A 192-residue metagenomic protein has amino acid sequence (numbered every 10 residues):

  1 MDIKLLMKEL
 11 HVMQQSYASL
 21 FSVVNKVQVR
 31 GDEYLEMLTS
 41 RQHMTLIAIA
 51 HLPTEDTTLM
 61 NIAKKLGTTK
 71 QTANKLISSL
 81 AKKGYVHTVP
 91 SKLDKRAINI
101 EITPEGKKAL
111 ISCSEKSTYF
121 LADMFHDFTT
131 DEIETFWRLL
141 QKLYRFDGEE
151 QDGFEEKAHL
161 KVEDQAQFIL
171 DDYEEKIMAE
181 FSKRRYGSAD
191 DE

Functional and structural regions predicted by a protein language model:
M1-E36, S182-E192: N-terminal leader segment of winged-helix/HTH proteins
M1-L5, D131-E192: C-terminal regulatory/oligomerization modules of transcriptional regulators
Q15, K26, M44-A48, K108: Pre-recognition alpha-helix immediately N-terminal to the DNA-recognition helix within helix-turn-helix or winged-helix
V23, V27-G31, L66, A109-F128 (+1 more regions): Alpha-helical linker/hinge and terminal dimerization helices associated with HTH transcriptional regulators
V29-T69: N-terminal helix-turn-helix DNA-binding core of bacterial DNA-binding proteins
L46, I62, I77-K83: Basic amphipathic alpha-helical segments that dock to polyanions
S79-T135: Charged, amphipathic alpha-helical coiled-coil/dimerization segments
